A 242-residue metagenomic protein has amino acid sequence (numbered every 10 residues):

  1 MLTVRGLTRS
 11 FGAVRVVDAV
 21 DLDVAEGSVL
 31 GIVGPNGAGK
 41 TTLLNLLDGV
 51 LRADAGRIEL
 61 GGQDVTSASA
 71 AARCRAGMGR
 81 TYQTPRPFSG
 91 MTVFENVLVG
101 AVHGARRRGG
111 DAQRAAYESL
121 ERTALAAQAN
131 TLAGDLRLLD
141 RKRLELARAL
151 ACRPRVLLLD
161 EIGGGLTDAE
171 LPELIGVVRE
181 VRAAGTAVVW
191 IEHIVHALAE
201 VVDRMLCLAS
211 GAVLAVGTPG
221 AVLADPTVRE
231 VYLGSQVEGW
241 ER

Functional and structural regions predicted by a protein language model:
M1-R242: Glycine-rich phosphate-binding loops of nucleotide-dependent enzymes
